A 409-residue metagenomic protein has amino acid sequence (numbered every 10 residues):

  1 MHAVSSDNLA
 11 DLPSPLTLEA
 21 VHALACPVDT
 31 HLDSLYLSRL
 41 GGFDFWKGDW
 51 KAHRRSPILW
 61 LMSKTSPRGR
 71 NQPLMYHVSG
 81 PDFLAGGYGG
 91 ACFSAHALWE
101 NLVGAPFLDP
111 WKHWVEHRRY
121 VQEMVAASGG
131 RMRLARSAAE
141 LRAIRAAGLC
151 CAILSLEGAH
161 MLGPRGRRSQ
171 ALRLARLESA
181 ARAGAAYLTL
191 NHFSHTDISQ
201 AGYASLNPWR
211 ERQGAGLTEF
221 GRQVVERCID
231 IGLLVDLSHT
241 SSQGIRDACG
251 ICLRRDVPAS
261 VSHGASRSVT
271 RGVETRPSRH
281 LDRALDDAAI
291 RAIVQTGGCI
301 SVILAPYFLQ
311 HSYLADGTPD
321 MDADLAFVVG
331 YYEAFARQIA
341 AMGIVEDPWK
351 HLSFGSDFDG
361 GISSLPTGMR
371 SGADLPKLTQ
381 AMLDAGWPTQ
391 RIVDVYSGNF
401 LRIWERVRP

Functional and structural regions predicted by a protein language model:
M1-A201, S205-E211, D230, C252 (+3 more regions): N-terminal hydrophobic targeting/anchoring segments and the immediately downstream early-domain regions of hydrolases
Q213-C249, V257-S262: Loop-centered beta-sheet repeat module
